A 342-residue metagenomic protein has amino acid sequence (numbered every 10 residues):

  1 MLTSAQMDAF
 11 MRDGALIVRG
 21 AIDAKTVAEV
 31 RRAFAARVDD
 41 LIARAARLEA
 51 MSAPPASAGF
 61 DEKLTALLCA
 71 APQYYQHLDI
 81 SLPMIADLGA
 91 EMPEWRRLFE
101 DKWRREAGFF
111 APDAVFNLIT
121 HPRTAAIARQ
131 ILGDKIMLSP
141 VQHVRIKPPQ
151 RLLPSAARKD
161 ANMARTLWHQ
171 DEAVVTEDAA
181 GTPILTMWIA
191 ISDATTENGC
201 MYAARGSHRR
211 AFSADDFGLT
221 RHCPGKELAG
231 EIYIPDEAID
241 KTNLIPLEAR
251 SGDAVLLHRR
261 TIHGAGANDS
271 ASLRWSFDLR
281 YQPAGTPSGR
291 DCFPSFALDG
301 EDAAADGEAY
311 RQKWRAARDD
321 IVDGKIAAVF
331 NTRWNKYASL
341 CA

Functional and structural regions predicted by a protein language model:
M1-R12, R19-W168: Non-heme Fe(II)-dependent double-stranded beta-helix
D23, D113-H121, E177-A180, K241-A249: Aromatic-acidic/polar surface patches that form glycan- and anion
D23-A24, V144-I146, A173, A194-T196 (+3 more regions): Short, solvent-exposed loop/turn segments at secondary-structure junctions
D40, R44-M51, L68-A70, D79 (+3 more regions): Non-heme Fe(II)/2-oxoglutarate
L132-G133, A161, A173-I184, T242-N243 (+2 more regions): A short beta-loop-beta micro-motif enriched in histidine and acidic residues
P149, I184, A194-I262: Double-stranded beta-helix
K159-D160, A164-Q170, L228-D240, C292-L298: Short, surface-exposed loop/helix-turn segments at secondary-structure junctions that function as lids/hinges flanking
H169, A173-T196, E248-S251, L256 (+1 more regions): Short, conserved beta-strand element in jelly-roll/cupin
